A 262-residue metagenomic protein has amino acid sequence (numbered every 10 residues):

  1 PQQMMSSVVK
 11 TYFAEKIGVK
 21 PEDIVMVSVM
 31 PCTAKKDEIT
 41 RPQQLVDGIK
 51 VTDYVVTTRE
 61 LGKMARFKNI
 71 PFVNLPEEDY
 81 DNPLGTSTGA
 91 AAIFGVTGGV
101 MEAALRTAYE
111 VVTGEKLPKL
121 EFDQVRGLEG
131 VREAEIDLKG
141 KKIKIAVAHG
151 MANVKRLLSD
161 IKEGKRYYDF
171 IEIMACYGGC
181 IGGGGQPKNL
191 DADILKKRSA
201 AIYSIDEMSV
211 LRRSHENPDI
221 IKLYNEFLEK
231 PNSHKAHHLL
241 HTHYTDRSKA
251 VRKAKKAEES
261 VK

Functional and structural regions predicted by a protein language model:
P1-K262: Iron-sulfur-associated redox domains of electron-transfer enzymes in respiratory and anaerobic energy metabolism
